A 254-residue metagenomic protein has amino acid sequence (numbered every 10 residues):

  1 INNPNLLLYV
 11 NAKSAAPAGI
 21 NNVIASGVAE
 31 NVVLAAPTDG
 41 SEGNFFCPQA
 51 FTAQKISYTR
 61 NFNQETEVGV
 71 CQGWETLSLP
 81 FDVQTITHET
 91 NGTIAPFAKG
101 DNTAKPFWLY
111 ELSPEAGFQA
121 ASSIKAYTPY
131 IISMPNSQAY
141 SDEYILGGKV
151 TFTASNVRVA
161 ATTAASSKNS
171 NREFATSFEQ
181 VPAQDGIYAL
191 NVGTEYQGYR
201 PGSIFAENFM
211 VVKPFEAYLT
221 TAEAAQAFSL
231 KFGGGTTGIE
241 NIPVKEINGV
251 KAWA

Functional and structural regions predicted by a protein language model:
I1-N2, A254: Acidic Gly/Asp/Thr-rich repetitive segments characteristic of extracellular carbohydrate-active and adhesion proteins
N2-S14: Structural signature of tandem-repeat unit edges
L6-L8, L109, I132, A252: Hydrophobic beta-strand residues in large extracellular and virion-surface proteins
K13-T93, P114-R200, I204-G238: A short, polar beta-strand/turn micro-motif
V68, G100, L112, N241 (+1 more regions): Intrinsic disorder/low-complexity segments enriched in polar/small residues
T87-S113: A glycine-rich, hydrophobic loop/mini-helix early in the fold
G233-A254: Surface-exposed, proline-anchored Ser/Thr-rich loop/turn motifs
